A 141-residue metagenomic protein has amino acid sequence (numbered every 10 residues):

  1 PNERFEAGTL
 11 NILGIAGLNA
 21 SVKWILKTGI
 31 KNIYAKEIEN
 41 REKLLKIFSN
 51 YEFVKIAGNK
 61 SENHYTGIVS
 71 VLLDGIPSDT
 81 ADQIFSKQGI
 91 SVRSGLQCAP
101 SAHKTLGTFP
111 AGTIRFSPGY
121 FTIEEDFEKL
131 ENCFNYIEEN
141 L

Functional and structural regions predicted by a protein language model:
P1-I12: A short glycine-threonine-serine/GTX helix/turn-capping micro-motif
N2, T66-I68, A111-R115: Short, solvent-exposed beta-strand edge segments and adjacent coil->beta transition regions
A7, S70, G119: Glycine- and other small-residue-rich loops at beta-strand/loop junctions that grip anionic moieties
L10-L13, C98, E125: A generic structural signal for residues located within well-ordered alpha-helices of large catalytic or ligand-binding
L13-G14, L18-Y65: Conserved PLP-dependent catalytic core of the aminotransferase class-I/II
I38, V54-P100, K104-L106: Conserved PLP-binding catalytic core of the aspartate aminotransferase-like
K43, I47-Y51, T80-I90, C133-N140: Generic non-transmembrane alpha-helical segments
K87, H103-L141: PLP-dependent enzyme catalytic core of the Aspartate aminotransferase-like
